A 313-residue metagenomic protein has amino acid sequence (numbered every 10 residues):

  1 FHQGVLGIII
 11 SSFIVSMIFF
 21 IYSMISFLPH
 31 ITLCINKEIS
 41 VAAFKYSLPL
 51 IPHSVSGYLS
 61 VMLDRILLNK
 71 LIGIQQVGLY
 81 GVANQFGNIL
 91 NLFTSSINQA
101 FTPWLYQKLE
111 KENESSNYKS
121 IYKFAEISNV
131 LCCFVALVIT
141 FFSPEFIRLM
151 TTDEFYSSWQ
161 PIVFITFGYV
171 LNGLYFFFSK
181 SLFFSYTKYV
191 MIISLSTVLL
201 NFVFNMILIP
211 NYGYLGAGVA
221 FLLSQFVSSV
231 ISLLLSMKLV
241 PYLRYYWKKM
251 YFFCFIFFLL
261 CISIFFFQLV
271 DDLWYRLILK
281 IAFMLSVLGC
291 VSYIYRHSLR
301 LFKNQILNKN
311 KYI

Functional and structural regions predicted by a protein language model:
F1-L28, Y46, S196-L200, Y214-L235 (+1 more regions): Hydrophobic alpha-helical transmembrane segments
H2, L71-I74, F184-S185, N211: Helix-loop interface residues and adjacent transmembrane-helix termini in multi-pass membrane transporters, primarily
V5-I8, S12, I21-V61, A100 (+3 more regions): Interhelical loop/hinge segments that connect adjacent transmembrane helices in multipass membrane
I9-I14, I162, F167, F178-F204 (+2 more regions): Alpha-helical transmembrane segments of multi-pass membrane transporters/permeases
I31, F178-S185, L233-K248: Alpha-helical transmembrane segments
A42-Y46, L50, L68-N88, Y156-W159 (+1 more regions): Interfacial/gating helices of multi-pass transporter permease domains
L79-L195: Specific pore-lining/lateral-gate transmembrane helices of multi-pass inner-membrane transport and insertion machines
I262-I313: Membrane-proximal transmembrane or re-entrant/amphipathic helices at the cytosolic face
